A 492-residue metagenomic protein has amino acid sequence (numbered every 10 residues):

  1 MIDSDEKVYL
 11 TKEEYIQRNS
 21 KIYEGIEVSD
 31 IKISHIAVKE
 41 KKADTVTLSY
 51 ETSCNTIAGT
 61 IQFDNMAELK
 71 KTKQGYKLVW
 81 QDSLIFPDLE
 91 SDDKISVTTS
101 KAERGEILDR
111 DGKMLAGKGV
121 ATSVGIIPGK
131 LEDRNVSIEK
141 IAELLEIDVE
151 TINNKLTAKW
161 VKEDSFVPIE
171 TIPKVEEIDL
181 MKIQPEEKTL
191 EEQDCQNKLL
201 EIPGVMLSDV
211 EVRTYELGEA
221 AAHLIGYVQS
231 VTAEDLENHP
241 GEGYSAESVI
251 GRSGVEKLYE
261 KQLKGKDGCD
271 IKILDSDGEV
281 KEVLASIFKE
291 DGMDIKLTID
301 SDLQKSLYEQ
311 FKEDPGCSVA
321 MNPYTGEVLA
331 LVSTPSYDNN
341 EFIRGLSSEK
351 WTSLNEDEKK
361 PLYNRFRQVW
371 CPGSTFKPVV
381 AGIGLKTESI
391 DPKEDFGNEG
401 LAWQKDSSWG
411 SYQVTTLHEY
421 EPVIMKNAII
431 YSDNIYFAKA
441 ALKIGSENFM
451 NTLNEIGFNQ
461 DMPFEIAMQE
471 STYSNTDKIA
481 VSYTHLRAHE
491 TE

Functional and structural regions predicted by a protein language model:
M1-Y23: Core segments of small alpha/beta cavity-forming domains
D3, S20, A142, E146 (+8 more regions): Sec-exported extracytoplasmic/periplasmic mature domains
S4-K7, E170-T171, A440-K443: Conserved short loop/turn motifs at secondary-structure junctions
Y9, Y15, N154-W160, N322 (+1 more regions): Short, glycine-/polar-rich solvent-exposed loops and beta-turns at beta-strand/coil boundaries
K12, I16, I138, A142 (+9 more regions): Extracytoplasmic/secreted envelope proteins and their assembly/folding machinery, especially bacterial periplasmic
S20-K39, D44-C317, Y337-P361, V369: Extracytoplasmic/periplasmic proteins that interact with beta-lactams or build/remodel peptidoglycan
L274-A285, P323-S374, V379-R487: Beta-lactam-recognizing serine transpeptidase/beta-lactamase-like catalytic domain environment
A488-E492: A short, hydrophobic C-terminal helix/tail in secreted or cell-surface proteins
